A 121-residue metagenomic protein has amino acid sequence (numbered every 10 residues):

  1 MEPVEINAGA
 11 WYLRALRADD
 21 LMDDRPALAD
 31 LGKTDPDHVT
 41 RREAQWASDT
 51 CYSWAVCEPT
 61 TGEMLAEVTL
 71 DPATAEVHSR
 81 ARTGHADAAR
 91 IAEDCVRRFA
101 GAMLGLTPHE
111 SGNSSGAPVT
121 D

Functional and structural regions predicted by a protein language model:
M1-H85, D94-D121: GNAT-family acyltransferases
R90: Ligand-binding pocket scaffold of soluble enzyme catalytic domains
